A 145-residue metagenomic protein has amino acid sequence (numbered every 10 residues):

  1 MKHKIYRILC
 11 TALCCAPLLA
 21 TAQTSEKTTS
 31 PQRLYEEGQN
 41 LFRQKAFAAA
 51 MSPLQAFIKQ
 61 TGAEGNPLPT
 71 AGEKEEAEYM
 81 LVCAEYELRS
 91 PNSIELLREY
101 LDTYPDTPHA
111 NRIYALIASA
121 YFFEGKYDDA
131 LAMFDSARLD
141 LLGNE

Functional and structural regions predicted by a protein language model:
K2-Y6, T21-E145: Acidic, polar-rich low-complexity tracts and alpha-helical solenoid repeat scaffolds
L9-P17: Bacterial N-terminal signal peptides
